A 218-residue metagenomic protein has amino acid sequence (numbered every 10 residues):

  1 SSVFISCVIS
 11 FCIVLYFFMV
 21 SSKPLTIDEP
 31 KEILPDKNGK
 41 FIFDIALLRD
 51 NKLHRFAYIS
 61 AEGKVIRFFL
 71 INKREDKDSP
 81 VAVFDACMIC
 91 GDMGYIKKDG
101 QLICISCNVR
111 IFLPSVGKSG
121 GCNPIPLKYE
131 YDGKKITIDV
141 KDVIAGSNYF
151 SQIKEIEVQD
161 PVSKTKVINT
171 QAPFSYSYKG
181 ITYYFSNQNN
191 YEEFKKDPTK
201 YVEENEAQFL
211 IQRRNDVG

Functional and structural regions predicted by a protein language model:
S2-F18: Hydrophobic membrane-insertion alpha-helices, especially the h-region of bacterial N-terminal signal peptides
V3, V83-A86, G100-I103, K118 (+1 more regions): Secretory pathway export signals and precursors
F18-Y95, P126-T182, K196-V217: N-terminal pre-ligand scaffold of iron-sulfur
I89, I103, I111-F112, I144 (+1 more regions): Solvent-exposed loop/turn segments at secondary-structure junctions within structured extracellular/periplasmic domains
G100-R110, K118-Y129, S175-F185: Short cysteine/histidine-rich metal-coordination sites, predominantly Zn2+-binding motifs
L113-C122, K134, Q188-E204: Short metal-binding segments enriched for Cys and/or His
